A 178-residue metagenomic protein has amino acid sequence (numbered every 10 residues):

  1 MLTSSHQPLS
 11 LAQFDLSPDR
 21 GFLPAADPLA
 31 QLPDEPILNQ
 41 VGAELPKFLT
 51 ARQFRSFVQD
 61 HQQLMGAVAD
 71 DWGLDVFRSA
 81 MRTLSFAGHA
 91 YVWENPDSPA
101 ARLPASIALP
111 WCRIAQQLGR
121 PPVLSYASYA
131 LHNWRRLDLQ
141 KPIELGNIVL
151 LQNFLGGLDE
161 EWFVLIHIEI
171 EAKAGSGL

Functional and structural regions predicted by a protein language model:
M1-A43: Intrinsically disordered, low-structural-confidence terminal and linker regions
V41-E44, F48, G66-A67: Tandem-repeat architecture and repeat-register "anchor" residues
L45-H61: Charge-rich, low-complexity segments
F54, S79-R82, E171-S176: Helix-boundary capping/turn motifs
Q59-L151: Long, charged all-alpha helical bundle/coiled-coil segments in cytosolic proteins
D60-L64, E171-L178: Short, intrinsically disordered, charge-balanced linker/junction segments flanking boundaries in proteins
L74, D159-A174: Amphipathic, non-membrane alpha-helical segments in soluble helical-bundle scaffolds
G146-L165, L178: Short, charged/polar, low-complexity loop and linker segments that flank or interrupt alpha-helical bundles
